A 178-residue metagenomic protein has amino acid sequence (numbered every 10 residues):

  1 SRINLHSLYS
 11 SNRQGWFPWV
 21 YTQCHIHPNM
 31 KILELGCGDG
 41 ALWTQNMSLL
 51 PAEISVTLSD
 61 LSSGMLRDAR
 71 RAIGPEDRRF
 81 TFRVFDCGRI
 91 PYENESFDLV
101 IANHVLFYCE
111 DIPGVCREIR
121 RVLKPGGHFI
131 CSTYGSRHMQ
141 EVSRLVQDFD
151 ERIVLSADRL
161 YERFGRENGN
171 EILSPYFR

Functional and structural regions predicted by a protein language model:
S1-M30, A41-Q45: Conserved class I S-adenosyl-L-methionine
H25-H27, P51, E110, K124 (+2 more regions): Short conserved AdoMet
L33-R89: Class I SAM-dependent methyltransferase SAM/SAH-binding core
G88-L99: A short acidic, Gly/Pro-enriched loop at the edge of an enzyme's catalytic core that lines a small-molecule cofactor
L99-D111: A short SAM/SAH-binding and catalytic strip from SAM-dependent methyltransferases
P113, R120, G126-R178: Conserved catalytic/acceptor-binding region of the Class I
